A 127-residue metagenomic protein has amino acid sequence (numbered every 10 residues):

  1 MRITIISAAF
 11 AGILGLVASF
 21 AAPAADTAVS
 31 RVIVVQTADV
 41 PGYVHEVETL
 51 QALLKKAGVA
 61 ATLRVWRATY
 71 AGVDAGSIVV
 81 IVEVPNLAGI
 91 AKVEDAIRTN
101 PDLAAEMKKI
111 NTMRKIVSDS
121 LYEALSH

Functional and structural regions predicted by a protein language model:
M1-I6: Bacterial Sec-dependent N-terminal signal peptides
S7-A18: Bacterial N-terminal signal peptides
P23-V32, A61-V79, D102-H127: Glycine-rich beta-strand-turn "strand-cap" elements at beta-sheet edges
R31, Y43, V80, I90: Hydrophobic pocket/interface hotspot
V35: Extracellular/lumenal glycan-associated surfaces
A38-V40, E83-G89: Helix N-cap motif at beta-to-alpha junctions
D39-L63, R98, D102: Short amphipathic alpha-helical segments
